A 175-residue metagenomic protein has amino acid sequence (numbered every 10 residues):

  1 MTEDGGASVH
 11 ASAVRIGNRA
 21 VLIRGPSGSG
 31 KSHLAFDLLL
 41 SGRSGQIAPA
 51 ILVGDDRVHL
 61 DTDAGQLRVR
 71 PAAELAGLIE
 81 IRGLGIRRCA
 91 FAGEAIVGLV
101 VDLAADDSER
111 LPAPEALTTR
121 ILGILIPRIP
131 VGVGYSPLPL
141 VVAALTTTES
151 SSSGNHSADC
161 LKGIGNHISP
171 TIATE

Functional and structural regions predicted by a protein language model:
M1-V9: N-terminal pre-Walker A segment at the start of P-loop NTPase domains
E3, R24, A173-E175: Domain-scale detector for complete catalytic domains at protein termini or as standalone homologs
A11-S12, G17-A20: Pre-Walker A (Motif I) flank of P-loop NTPase domains
R19-S44: Glycine-rich phosphate-binding P-loop
R19-V21, L75, I124: Short acidic/polar mixed-charge low-complexity motifs
G45-D102: Conserved nucleotide-sensing/catalytic segment adjacent to the nucleotide-binding pocket in NTP-handling enzymes
G93-E175: Conserved NTP phosphate-binding and transfer environment spanning the P-loop NTPase/kinase superfamily
